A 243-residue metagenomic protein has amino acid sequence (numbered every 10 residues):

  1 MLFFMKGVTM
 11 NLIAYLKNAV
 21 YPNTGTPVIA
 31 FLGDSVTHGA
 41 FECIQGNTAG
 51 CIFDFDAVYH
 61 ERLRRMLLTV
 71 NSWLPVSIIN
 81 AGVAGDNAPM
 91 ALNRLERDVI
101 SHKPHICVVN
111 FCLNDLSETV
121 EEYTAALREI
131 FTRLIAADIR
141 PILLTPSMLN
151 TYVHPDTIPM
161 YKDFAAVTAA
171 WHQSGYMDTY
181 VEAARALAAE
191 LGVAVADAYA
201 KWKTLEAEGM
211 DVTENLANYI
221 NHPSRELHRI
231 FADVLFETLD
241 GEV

Functional and structural regions predicted by a protein language model:
M1-T9: Short, Lys/Arg-enriched N-terminal segments with co-localized hydrophobic residues within the first ~10-30 amino acids
V8-A81, R94-K103: Serine-esterase "nucleophile elbow" of acetyl-processing enzymes
P22-N23, R62-S77, M90-V243: Alpha-helical cap/lid subdomain in secreted, periplasmic, or secretory-pathway luminal O-acyl-processing enzymes
G33, G82, F111-D115: Short, histidine-centered active-site or binding-site loop motifs used for metal coordination, general acid-base
C51, F55, V83, H172 (+1 more regions): Pocket-edge positions in alpha/beta enzyme catalytic cores
G82-A84, S147-M148: Short, solvent-exposed turn/loop segments enriched in Gly/Ser/Thr/Pro and often Arg
